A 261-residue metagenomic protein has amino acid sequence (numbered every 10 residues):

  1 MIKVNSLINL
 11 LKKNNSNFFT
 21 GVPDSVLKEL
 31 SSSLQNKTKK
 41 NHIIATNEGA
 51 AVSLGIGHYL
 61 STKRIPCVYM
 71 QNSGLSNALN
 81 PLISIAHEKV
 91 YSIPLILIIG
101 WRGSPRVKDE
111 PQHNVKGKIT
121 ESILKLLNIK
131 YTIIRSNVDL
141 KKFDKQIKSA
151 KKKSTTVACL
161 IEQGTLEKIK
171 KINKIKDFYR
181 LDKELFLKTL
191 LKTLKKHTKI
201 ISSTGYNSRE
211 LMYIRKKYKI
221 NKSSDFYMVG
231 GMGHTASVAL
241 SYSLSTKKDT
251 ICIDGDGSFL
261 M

Functional and structural regions predicted by a protein language model:
M1-S122, I129, I133, N137-K248: Thiamine diphosphate
T250-I253: Short beta-strand-to-loop acidic/aromatic patch adjacent to the donor-nucleotide binding site
G255-G257: Active-site metal-binding loops of divalent metal-dependent hydrolases
